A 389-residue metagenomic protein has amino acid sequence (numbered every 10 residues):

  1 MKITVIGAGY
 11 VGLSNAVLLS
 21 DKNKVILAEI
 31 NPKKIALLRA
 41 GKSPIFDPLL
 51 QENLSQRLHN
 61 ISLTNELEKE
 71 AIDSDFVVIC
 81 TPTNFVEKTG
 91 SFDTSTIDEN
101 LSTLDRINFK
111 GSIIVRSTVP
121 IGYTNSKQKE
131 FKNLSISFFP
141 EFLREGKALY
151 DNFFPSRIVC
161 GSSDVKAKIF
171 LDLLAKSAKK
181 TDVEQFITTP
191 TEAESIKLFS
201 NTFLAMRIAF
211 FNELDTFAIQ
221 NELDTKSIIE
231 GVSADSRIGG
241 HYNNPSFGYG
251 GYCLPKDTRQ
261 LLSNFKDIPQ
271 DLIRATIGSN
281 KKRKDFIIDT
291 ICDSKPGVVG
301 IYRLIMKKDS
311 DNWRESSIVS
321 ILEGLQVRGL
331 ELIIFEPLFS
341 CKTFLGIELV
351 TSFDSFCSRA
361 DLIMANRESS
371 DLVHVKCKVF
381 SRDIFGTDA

Functional and structural regions predicted by a protein language model:
M1-A389: Structural/interface elements that position substrates and couple domains in central-metabolism enzymes
